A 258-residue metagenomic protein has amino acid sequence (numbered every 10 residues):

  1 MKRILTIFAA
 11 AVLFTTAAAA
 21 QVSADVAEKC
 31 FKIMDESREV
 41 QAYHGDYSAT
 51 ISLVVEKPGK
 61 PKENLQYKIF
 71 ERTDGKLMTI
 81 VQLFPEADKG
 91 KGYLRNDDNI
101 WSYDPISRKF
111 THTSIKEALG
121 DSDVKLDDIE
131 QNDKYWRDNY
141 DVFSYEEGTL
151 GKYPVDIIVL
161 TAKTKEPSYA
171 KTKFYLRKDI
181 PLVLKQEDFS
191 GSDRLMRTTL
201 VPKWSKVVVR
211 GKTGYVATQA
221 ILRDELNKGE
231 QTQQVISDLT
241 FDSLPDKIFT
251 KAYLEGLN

Functional and structural regions predicted by a protein language model:
M1-I4: Positively charged n-region of N-terminal signal peptides that target proteins for export
T6-T16: Bacterial N-terminal signal peptides
T16-D25, L176: Bacterial Sec-dependent signal peptides at the C-terminal "C-region" and cleavage site
Q21-E36, A42-G45, P61, N96-A170 (+2 more regions): Flexible, processing/modification-adjacent segments and terminal tails in exported/periplasmic/extracellular proteins
Q41-E56, L77-T79: A short, Trp-centered hydrophobic/proline-enriched beta-strand micro-motif
S52-P58, L83-P85, Y103-P105, T161-K163 (+2 more regions): A generic structural motif
Q66-P105, H112: Mid-chain, structured segments of secreted extracytoplasmic proteins
T111-T113, Q131, G151-K251: Gly/Pro-enriched, hydrophobic low-complexity segments that function as extracytoplasmic propeptides/linkers
